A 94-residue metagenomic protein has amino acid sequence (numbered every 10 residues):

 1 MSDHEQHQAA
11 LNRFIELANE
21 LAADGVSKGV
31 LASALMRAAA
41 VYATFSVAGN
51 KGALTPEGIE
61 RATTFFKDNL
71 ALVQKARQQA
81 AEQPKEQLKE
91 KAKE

Functional and structural regions predicted by a protein language model:
M1-E94: Solvent-exposed interaction surfaces and binding hotspots enriched for charged
